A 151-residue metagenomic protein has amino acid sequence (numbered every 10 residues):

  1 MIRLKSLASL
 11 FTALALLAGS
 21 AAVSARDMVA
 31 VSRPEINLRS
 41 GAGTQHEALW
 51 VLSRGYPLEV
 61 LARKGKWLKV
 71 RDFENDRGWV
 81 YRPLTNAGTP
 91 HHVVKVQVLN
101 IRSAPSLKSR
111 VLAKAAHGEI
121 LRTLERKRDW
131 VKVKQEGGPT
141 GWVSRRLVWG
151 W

Functional and structural regions predicted by a protein language model:
M1-F11: Bacterial N-terminal signal peptides that target proteins for export
S9-G19: Bacterial N-terminal signal peptides
L10-T12, S40, H46: Enrichment for repetitive, rod-forming helical segments
A22-S40, W50-Y56, L61-S103, R110-T140 (+1 more regions): SH3-family beta-barrel domains
T44-Q45, L107-K108: Short, small/polar residue-rich loop motifs at catalytic or cofactor-binding pockets
